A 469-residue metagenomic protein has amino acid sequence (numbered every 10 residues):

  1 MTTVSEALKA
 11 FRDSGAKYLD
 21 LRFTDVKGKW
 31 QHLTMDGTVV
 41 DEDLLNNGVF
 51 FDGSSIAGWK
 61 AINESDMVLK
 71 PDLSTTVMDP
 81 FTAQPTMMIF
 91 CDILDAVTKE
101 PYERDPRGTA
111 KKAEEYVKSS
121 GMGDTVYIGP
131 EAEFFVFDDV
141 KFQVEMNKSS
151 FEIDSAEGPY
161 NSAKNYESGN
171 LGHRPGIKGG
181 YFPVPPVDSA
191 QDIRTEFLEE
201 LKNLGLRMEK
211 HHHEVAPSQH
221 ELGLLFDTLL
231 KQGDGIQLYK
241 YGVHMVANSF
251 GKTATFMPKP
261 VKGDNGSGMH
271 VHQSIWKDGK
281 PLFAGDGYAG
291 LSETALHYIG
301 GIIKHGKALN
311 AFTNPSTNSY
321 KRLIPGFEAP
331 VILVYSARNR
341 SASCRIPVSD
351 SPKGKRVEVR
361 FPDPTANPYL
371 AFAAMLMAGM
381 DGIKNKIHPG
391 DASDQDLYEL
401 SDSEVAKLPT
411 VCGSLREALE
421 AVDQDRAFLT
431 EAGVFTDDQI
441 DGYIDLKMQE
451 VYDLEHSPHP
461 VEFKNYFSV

Functional and structural regions predicted by a protein language model:
M1-V469: Glycine-rich, acidic/polar active-site loops that bind/position phosphate-bearing ligands
